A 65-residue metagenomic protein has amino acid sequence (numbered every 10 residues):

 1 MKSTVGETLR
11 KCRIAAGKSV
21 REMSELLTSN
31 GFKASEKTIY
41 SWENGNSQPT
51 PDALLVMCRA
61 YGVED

Functional and structural regions predicted by a protein language model:
M1-K18, L26: A short, Lys/Arg-rich alpha-helix, primarily the initiator
L9, V20, E36, P51-L54: Helix-turn-helix DNA-binding elements, focusing on the entry/boundary residues of the two helices that contact DNA
C12, S29-N30, M57-A60: Low-complexity, intrinsically disordered/propeptide-like segments
A16-S41: Short alpha-helical DNA-recognition segment
N44: Short, conserved catalytic or interaction motifs in soluble domains
T50-D65: DNA major-groove recognition helix of helix-turn-helix/homeodomain DNA-binding modules
